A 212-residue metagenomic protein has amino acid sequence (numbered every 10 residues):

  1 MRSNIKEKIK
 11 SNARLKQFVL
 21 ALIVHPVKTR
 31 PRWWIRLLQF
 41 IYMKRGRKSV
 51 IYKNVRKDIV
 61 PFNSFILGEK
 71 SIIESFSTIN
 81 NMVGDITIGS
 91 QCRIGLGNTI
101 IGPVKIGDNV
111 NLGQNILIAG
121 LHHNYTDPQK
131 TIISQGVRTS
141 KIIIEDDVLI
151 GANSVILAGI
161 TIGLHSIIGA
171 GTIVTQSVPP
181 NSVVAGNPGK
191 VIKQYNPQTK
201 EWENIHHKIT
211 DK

Functional and structural regions predicted by a protein language model:
M1-L121, D146, P180, G189-I192 (+1 more regions): Domain-scale signature associated with acetyltransferase and cell-envelope carbohydrate enzymes
V83, T139, L157: Short coil/loop residues immediately preceding or within conserved phosphate-binding loops of NTP-utilizing enzyme
R93, N111, L149, I167 (+2 more regions): Short-chain dehydrogenase/reductase
I101-G102, N153-I167, T172-Q176: Beta-rich strand-turn-strand
H122-N124, P128-K130, I160, Q194-N196: Conserved catalytic-core motifs of eukaryotic protein kinase domains, centered on the activation segment
H123-Y125, G163-H165, P179-N181: Short conserved catalytic/interaction loops centered on acidic-Pro-aromatic/His motifs
T131-I142: A short acidic, glycine-rich active-site loop that binds or catalyzes chemistry on phosphate/adenosine moieties
I143, D147-L149, V155: Long terminal segments
